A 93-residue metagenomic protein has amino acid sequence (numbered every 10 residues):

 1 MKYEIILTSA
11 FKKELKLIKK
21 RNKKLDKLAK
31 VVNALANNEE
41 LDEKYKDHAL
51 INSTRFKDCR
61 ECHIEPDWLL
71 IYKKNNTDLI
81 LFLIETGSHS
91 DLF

Functional and structural regions predicted by a protein language model:
K2-E4, A10-K13, K20-L25, R60-L69 (+1 more regions): Enriched for short, Lys/Arg-rich terminal
K13-E14, S53: A short, mixed-charge helix-start or loop-turn motif at secondary-structure junctions
L15-I18, L35: Hydrophobic recognition helices of helix-based DNA-binding modules
K24-L41: Compact soluble domain cores
A36-H63: A short, surface-exposed loop/turn module that caps and links secondary-structure elements
